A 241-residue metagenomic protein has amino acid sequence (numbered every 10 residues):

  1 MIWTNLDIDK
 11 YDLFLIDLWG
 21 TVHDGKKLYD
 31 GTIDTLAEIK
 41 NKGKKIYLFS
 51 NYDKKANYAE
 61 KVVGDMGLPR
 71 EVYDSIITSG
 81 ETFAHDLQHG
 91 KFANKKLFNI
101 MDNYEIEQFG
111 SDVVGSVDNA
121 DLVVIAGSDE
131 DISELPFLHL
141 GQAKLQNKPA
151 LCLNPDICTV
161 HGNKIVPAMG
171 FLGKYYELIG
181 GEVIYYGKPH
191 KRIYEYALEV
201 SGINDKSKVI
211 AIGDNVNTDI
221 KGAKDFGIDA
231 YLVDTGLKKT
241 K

Functional and structural regions predicted by a protein language model:
M1-L18, H23-N41, F49, N57-I77 (+1 more regions): Asp-based, Mg2+/Mn2+-dependent phosphohydrolase catalytic module
K54: Conserved Walker A/P-loop ATP-binding site and its immediately adjacent core in helicase/helicase-like ATPase domains
